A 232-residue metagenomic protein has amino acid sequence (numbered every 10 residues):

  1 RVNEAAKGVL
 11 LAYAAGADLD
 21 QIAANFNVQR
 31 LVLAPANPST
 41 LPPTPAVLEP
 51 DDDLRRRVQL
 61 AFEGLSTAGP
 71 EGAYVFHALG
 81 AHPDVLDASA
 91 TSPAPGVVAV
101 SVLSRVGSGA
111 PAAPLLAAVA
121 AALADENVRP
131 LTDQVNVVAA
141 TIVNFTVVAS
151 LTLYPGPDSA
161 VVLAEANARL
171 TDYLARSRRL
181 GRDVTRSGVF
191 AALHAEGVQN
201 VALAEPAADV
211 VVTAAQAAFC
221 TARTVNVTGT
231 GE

Functional and structural regions predicted by a protein language model:
R1-T67, V161-E232: N-terminal polar alpha-helical/low-complexity "assembly arms" that mediate subunit docking, oligomerization
E63-R182, G231: Carbohydrate-recognition loop of C-type lectin domains
